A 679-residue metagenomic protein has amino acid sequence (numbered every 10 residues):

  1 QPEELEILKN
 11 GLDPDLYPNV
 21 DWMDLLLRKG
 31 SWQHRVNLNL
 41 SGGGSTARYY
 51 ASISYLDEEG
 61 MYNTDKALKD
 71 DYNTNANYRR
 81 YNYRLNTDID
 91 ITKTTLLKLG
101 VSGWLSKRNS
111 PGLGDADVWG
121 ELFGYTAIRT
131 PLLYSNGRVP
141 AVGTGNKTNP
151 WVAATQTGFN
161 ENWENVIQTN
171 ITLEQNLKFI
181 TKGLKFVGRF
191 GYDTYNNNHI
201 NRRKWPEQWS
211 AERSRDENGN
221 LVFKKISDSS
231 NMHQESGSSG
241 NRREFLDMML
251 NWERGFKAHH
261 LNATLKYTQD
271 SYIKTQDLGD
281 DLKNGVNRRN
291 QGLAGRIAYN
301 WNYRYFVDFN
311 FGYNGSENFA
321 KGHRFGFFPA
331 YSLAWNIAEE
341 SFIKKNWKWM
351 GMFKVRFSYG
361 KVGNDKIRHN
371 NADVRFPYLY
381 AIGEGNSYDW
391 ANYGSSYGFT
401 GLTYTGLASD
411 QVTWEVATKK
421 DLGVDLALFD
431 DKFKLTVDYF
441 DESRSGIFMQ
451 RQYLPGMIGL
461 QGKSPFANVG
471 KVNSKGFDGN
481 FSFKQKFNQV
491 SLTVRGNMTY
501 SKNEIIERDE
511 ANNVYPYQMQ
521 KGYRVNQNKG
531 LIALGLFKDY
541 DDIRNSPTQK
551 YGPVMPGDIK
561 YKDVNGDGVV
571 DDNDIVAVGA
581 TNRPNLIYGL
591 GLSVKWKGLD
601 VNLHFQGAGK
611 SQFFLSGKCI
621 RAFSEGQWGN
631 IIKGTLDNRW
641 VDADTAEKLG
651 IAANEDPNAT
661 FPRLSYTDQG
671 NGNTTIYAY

Functional and structural regions predicted by a protein language model:
Q1-N10, L113-G114, N371, K486-N582 (+1 more regions): Conserved small-residue
P2-D24, R35-L38, D117-T148: Acidic, glycine-rich flexible loop segments
L16-M23, G279, D571-D574: Short Pro/Gly-enriched beta-strand edge/turn motifs at strand-loop
D24-P111: Transmembrane beta-barrel wall of Gram-negative outer-membrane proteins
L27-G30, Q411-T413, A580-T581: Short Gly/Pro-enriched turn/cap motifs at secondary-structure boundaries
H34, N86-T95, G100-L105, S110-D115 (+7 more regions): Extracellular/periplasmic, surface-exposed regions of secreted and cell-surface proteins
R203-W205, R451-Q452, A511-N512, G607-G609 (+1 more regions): Short Gly/aromatic-enriched secondary-structure transition segments
T581-S616: Glycine-rich, aromatic-lined ligand/substrate-binding cores of catalytic and carbohydrate-binding domains
